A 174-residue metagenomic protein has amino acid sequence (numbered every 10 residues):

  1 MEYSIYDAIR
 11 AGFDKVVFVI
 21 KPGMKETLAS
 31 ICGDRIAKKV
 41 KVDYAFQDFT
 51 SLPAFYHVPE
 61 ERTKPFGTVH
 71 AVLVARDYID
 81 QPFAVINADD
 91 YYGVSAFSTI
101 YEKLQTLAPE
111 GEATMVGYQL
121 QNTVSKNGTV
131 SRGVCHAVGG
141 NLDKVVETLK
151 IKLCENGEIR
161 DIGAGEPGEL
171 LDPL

Functional and structural regions predicted by a protein language model:
M1-V85, Y92-T99, T106: Conserved N-terminal catalytic core of the sugar/cofactor nucleotidyltransferase
I86-D89, Y118: Active-site flanking residues adjacent to catalytic metal/cofactor-binding acidic residues
V94-L174: Conserved core of the sugar-phosphate nucleotidyltransferase
